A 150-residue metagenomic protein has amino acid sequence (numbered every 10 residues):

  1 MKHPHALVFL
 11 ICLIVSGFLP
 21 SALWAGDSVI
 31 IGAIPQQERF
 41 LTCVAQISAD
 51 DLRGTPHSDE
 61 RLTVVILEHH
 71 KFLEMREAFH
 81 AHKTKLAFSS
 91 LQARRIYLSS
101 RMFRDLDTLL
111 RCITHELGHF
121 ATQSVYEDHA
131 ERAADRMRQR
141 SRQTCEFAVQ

Functional and structural regions predicted by a protein language model:
M1-F9: Bacterial N-terminal signal peptides that target proteins for export
V8-P20: Bacterial N-terminal signal peptides
L23-A25: Boundary at the C-terminal end of the N-terminal hydrophobic targeting segment
Q36-R61: Zn2+-dependent metallopeptidase catalytic core
R61-L73: Acidic helix-start/capping segments at beta-turn-to-alpha-helix junctions
E74-D107, F120: Active-site scaffold of zinc-dependent metalloenzymes
R111-Q123: Active-site recognition of the HExxH zinc-binding catalytic motif
S124-Q150: Post-HExxH zinc-binding segment in Zn-dependent metallohydrolases
